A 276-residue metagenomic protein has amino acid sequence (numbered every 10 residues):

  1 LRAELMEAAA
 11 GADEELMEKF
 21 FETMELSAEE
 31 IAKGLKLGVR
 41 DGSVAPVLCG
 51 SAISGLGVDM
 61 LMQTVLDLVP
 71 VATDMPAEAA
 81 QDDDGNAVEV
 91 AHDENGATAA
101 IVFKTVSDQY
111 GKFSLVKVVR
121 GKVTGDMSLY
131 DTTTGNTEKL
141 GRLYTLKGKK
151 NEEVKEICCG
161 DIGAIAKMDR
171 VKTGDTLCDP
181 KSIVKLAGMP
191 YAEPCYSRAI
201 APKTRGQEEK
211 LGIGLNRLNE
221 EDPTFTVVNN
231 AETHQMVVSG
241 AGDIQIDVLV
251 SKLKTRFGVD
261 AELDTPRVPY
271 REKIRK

Functional and structural regions predicted by a protein language model:
L1-K276: Structural and coupling elements of P-loop NTPases
